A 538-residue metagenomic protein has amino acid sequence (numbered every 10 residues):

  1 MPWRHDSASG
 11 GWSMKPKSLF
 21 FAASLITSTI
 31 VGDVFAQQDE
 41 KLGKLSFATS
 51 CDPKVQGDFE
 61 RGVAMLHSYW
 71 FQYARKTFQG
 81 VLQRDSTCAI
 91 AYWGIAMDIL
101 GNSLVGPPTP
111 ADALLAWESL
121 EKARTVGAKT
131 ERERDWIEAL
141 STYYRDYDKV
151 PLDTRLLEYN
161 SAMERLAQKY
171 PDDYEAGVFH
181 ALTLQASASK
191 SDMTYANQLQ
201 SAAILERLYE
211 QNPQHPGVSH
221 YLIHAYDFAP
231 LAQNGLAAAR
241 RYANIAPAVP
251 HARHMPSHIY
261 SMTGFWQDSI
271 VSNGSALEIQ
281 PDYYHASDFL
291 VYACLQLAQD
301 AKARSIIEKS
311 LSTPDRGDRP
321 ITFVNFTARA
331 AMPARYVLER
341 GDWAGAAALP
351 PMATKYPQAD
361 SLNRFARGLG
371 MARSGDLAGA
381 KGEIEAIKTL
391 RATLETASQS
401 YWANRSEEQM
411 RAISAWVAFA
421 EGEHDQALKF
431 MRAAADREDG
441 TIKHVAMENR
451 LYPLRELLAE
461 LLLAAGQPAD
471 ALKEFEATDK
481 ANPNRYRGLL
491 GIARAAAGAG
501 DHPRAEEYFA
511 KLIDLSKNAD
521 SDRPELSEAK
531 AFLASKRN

Functional and structural regions predicted by a protein language model:
P53-R61, T87-N102, A128-D148, D172-K190 (+7 more regions): Amphipathic alpha-helical repeat scaffolds of TPR domains
F59, W93-G94, V178-F179, H220-Y221 (+9 more regions): Alpha-solenoid helical repeat scaffolds
M65, I99, T142, L184 (+8 more regions): Residue at a conserved register position within TPR or TPR-like alpha-solenoid repeats
Q83-R84, A167-K169, Y209-Q211, R241-A248 (+7 more regions): Solenoid-like repeat scaffolds
A96, L100, P110-A128, V271-I279 (+7 more regions): TPR/TPR-like (Sel1-like) alpha-helical repeat modules
